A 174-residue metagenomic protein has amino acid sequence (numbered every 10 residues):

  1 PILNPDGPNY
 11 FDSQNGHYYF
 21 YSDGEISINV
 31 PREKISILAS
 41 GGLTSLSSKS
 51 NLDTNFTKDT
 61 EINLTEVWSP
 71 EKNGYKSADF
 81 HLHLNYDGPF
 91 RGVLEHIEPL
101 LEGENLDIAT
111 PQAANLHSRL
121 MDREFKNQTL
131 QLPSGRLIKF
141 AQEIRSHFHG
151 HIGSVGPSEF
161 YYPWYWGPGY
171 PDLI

Functional and structural regions predicted by a protein language model:
I2-E25: Short, acidic Ser/Thr/Gly-rich low-complexity loop/linker segments typical of extracellular and cell-surface proteins
S13-Y18, R32-L43, L101: A short, solvent-exposed beta-strand micro-motif common in secreted/extracellular proteins
F20-S22, N29, L43-D59: Structured interaction patches on ligand/partner-binding surfaces of diverse proteins
S22, S27, H81-H83: Asp/Glu-centered strand-loop micro-motifs enriched in Gly/Pro and often flanked by an aromatic residue
K34, L43-S45, K58, W68-P70 (+2 more regions): Residues that cap or initiate secondary-structure elements
T44, Y75-I174: Catalytic cores of extracellular degradative/oxidative enzymes
L52-N73: Extracellular beta-sheet/turn segments enriched in Thr/Pro/Gly and aliphatic residues
